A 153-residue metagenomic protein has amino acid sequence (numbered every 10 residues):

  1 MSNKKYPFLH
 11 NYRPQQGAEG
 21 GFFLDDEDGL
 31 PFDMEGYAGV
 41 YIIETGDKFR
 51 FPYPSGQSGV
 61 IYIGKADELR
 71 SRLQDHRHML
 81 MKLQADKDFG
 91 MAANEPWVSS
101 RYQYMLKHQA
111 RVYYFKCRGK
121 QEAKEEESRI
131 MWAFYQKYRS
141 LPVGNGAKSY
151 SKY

Functional and structural regions predicted by a protein language model:
M1-D75, R111-R129, N145-Y153: GIY-YIG nuclease catalytic motif and its immediate N-terminal context
P14, H78, K107, Y135-Q136: Generic surface-pattern signal
L69-E122: Conserved short loop/helix modules at catalytic or binding sites in compact beta-alpha or helix-hairpin-helix contexts
K137-G144: Mixed-charge intrinsically disordered linker/loop segments at interdomain junctions
